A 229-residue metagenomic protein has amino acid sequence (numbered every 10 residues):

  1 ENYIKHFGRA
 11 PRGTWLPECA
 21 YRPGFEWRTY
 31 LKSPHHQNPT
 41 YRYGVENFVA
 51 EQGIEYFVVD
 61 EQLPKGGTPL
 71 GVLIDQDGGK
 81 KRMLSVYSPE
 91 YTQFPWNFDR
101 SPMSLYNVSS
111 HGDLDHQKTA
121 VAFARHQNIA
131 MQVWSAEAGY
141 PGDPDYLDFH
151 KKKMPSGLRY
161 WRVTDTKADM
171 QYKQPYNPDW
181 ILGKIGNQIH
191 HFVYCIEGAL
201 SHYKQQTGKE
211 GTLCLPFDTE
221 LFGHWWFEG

Functional and structural regions predicted by a protein language model:
E1, G66-E210: Active-site cores of enzymes that catalyze phosphoryl transfer or operate on phosphate-rich substrates
H6-I74, R82, G208, C214-G229: Catalytic domains of cell-wall/extracellular-matrix polysaccharide-remodeling enzymes, centered on de-N-acetylation
